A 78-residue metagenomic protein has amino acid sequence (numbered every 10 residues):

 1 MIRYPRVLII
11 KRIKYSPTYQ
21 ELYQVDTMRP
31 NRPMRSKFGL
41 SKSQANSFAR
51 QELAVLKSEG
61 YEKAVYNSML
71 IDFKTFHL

Functional and structural regions predicted by a protein language model:
M1-Q24, Y66-S68: Short N-terminal "domain-start" leader segments that mark the transition from disordered tails or signal peptides into
Y19, M28-P33: Acidic, low-complexity, intrinsically disordered interaction modules
P30, G39-A64: A short, charged, amphipathic alpha-helix used as a generic interaction element across diverse proteins
R35-K37: Structural signal for short hydrophobic segments within the conserved structured cores of catalytic domains across
Y61-L78: Short, charged, surface-exposed hinge/linker loops at domain edges that act as mobile lids or interdomain connectors
